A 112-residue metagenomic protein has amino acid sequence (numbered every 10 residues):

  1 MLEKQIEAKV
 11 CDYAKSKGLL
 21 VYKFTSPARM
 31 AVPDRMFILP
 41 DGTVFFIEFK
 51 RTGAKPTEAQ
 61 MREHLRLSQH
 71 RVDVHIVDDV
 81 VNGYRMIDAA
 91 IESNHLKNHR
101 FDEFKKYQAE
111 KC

Functional and structural regions predicted by a protein language model:
M1-K23: Acidic-basic catalytic patches of nuclease active cores, encompassing PD-(D/E)XK and other metal-cofactor nuclease
Y13, S26, M61, R66-Q69: Phosphate- and other anionic-substrate recognition elements at nucleic-acid/protein interfaces
S16-P40: Active-site metal-binding core of divalent-cation-utilizing nuclease and nuclease-like domains
Y22, F45-I47, H75: Hydrophobic/aromatic beta-strand patches that form the interior of the parallel beta-sheet core in alpha/beta enzyme
R35-F37, F45-R51: Conserved catalytic cores of phosphodiester-cleaving nucleases, focusing on short active-site segments
G53-R62: Active-site-adjacent loop/helix micro-motif of nuclease/hydrolase catalytic cores
D73-C112: Basic, glycine-rich
